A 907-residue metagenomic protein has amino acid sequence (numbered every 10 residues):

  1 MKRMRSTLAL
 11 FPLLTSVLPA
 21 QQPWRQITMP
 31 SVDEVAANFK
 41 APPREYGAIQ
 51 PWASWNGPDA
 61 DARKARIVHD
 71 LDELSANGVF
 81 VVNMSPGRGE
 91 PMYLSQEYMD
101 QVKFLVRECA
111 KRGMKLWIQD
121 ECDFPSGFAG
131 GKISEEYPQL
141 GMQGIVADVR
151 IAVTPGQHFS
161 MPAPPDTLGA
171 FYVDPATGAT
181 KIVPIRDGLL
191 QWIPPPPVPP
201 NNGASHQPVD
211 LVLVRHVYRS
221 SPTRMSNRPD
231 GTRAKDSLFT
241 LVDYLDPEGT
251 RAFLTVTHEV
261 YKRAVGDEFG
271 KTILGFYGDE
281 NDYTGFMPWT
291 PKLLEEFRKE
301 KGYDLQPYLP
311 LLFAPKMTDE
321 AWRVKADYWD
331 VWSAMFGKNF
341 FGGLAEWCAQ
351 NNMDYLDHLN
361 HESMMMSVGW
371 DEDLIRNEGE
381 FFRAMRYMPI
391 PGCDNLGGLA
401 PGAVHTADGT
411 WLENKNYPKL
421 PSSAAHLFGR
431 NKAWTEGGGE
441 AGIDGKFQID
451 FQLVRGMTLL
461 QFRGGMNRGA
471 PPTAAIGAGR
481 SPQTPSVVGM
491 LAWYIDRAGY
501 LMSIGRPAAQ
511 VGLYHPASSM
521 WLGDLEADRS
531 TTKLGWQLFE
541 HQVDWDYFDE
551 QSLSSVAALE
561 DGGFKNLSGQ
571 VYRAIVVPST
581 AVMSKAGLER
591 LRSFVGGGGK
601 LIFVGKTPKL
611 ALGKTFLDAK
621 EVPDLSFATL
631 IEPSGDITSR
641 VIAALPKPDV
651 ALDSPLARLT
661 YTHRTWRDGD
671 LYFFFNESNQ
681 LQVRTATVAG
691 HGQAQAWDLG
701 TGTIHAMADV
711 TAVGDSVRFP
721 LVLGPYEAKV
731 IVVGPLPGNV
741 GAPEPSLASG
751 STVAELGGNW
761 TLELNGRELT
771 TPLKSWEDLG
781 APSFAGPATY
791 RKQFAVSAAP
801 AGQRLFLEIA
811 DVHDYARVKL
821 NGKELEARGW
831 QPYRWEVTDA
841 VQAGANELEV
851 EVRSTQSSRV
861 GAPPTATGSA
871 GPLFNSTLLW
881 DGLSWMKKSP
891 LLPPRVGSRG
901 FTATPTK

Functional and structural regions predicted by a protein language model:
M1-A9: Bacterial N-terminal signal peptides that target proteins for export
L8-S16: Bacterial N-terminal signal peptides
W24, T28-M29, D33, G47-W52 (+11 more regions): Carbohydrate-binding surfaces of carbohydrate-active enzymes
M84-H206, V212-R215, S220-P222, S226-R251: Acidic/aromatic-lined carbohydrate-recognition and catalytic surfaces of CAZymes acting on diverse glycans
G131, V146-I151, P155, F159-T167 (+6 more regions): An acidic-aromatic loop/edge-strand motif
A686, F794-N821, L848-E851: Aromatic-lined ligand-binding clefts that engage carbohydrates, nucleic acids, or primary amines
L825-E826: Short hydrophobic beta-strand segments in globular cytosolic domains
